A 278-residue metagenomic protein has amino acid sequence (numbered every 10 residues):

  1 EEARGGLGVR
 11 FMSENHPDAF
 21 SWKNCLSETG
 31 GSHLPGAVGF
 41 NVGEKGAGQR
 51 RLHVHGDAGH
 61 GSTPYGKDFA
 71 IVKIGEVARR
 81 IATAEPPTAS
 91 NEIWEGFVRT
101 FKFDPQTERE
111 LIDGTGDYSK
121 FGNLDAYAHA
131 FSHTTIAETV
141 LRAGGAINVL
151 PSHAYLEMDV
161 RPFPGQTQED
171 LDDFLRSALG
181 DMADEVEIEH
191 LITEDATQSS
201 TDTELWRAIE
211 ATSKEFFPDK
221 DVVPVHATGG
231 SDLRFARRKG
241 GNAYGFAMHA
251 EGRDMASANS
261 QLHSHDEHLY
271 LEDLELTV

Functional and structural regions predicted by a protein language model:
E1-V42: Acidic/histidine-rich catalytic neighborhood of metal-dependent amide-processing enzymes
R10-N15, G61-T88: A short core secondary-structure module
F20-S21, G43-Q49, F131-H133, P151-H153: Short, solvent-exposed loop/turn segments at the edges of secondary structure
E28-G30, V54-D57, L141: Fold-independent oxyanion-binding glycine-rich loops and adjacent beta-strand/coil segments at enzyme active sites
H33-P35, P87-G145, S152, E169-D173 (+1 more regions): An extended, acidic, His-containing surface patch that forms the Zn2+-binding/catalytic region of metallohydrolases
L34, H55-S62: Flexible glycine/proline-enriched surface loops and loop-helix/loop-strand junctions
L52-V54, M158: A structural signal for short, well-ordered beta-strand segments
E76, V149-L171: C-terminal catalytic subdomain
